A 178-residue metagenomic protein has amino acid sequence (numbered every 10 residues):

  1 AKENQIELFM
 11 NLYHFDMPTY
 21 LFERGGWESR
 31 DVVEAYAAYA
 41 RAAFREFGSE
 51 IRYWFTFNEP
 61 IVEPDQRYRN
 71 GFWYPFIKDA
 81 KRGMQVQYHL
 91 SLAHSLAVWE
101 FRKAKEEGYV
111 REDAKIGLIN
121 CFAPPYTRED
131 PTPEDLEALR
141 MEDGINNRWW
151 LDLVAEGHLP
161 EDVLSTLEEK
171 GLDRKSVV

Functional and structural regions predicted by a protein language model:
K2-V178: Active-site region of glycoside hydrolase catalytic domains
